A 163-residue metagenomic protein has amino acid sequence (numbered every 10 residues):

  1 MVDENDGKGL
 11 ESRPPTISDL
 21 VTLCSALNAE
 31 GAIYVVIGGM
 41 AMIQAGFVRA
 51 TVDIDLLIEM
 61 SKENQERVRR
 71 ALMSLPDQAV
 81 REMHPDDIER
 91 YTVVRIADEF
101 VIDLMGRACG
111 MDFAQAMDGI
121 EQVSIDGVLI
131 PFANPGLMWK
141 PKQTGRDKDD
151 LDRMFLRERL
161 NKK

Functional and structural regions predicted by a protein language model:
M1-K163: Compositionally biased terminal segments of proteins
